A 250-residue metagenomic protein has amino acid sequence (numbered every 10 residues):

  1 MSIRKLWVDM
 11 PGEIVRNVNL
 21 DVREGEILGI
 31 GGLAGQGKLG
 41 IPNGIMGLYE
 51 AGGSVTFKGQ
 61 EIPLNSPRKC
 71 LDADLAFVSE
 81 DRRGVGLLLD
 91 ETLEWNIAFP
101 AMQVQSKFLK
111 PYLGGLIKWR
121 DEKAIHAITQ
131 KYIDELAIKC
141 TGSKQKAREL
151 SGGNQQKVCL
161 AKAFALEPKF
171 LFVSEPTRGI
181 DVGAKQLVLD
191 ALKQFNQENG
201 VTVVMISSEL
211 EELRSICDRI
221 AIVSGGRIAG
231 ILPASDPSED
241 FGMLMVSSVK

Functional and structural regions predicted by a protein language model:
M1-K250: Glycine-rich phosphate-binding loops of nucleotide-dependent enzymes
